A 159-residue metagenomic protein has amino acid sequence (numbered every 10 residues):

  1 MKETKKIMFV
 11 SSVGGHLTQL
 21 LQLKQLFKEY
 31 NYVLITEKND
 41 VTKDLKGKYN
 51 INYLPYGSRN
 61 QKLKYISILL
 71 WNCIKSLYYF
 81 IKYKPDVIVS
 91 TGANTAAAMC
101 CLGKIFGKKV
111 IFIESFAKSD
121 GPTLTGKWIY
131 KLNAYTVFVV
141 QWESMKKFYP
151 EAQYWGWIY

Functional and structural regions predicted by a protein language model:
M1-N39: N-terminal subdomain of nucleotide-sugar transferases
K6, N31-L34, N50, K109 (+1 more regions): Residues at the starts of beta-strands that form the adenosine-phosphate
S11-S12, N31-I68, S144, W155-I158: Conserved nucleotide-sugar phosphate-binding/catalytic loop shared by glycosyltransferases and other
K62-D86: An amphipathic, basic-hydrophobic alpha-helix
L77-V87, A97-I111: Glycosyltransferases and closely related glycan-assembly transferases that use nucleotide-activated donors
T91-T95: Short His-centered aromatic/hydrophobic patch
K108-Y159: Active-site-proximal region of nucleotide-activated glycan assembly enzymes, centered on histidine/acidic-rich loops
